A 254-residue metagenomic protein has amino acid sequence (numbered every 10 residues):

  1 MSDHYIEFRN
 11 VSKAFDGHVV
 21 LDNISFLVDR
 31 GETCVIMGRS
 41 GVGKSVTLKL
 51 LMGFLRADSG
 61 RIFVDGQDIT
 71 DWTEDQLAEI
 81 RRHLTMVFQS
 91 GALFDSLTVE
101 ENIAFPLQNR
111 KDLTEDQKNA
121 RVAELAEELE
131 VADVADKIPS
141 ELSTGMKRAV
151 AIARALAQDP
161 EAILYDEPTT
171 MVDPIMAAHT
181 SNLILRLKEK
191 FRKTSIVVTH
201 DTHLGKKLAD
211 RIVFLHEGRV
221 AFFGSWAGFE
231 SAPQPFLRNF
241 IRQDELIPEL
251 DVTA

Functional and structural regions predicted by a protein language model:
M52: Helix-to-loop junction immediately C-terminal to a conserved catalytic motif
D68, E115-D133: Conserved ABC ATPase "signature" region
I138-L142, M146: Conserved ABC ATPase signature
A157-E161: A short, proline-enriched helix->beta-strand linker immediately N-terminal to the Walker B motif in ABC-type P-loop
I163-D166: Catalytic Walker B motif of ABC-type/P-loop ATPase nucleotide-binding domains
